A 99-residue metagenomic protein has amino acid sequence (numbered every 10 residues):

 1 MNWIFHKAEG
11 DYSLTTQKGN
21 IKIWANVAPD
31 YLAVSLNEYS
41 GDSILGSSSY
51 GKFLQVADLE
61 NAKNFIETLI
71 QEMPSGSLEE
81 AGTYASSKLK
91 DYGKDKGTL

Functional and structural regions predicted by a protein language model:
M1-S40: Short N-terminal "domain-start" leader segments that mark the transition from disordered tails or signal peptides into
S40-L99: Mixed-charge, Lys/Arg-enriched low-complexity segments
